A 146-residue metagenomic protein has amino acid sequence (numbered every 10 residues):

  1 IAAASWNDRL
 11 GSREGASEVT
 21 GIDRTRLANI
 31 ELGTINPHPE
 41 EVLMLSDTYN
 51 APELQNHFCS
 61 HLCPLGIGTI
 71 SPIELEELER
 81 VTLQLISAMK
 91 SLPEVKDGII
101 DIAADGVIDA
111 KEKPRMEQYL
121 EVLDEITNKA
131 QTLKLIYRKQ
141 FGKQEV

Functional and structural regions predicted by a protein language model:
I1-R9, V122: A short, Lys/Arg-rich alpha-helix, primarily the initiator
N7-N29: Short alpha-helical DNA-recognition segment
L32: Residue-level detection of the helix-turn-helix DNA-binding "recognition helix"
E40-F58: DNA major-groove recognition helix of helix-turn-helix/homeodomain DNA-binding modules
L43, L83-P93, E117-Q131: Generic structural signal for well-ordered, non-transmembrane alpha-helical segments in soluble/cytosolic regions
F58-S87, Q140, Q144-V146: Short, charged recognition helix plus adjacent turn of helix-turn-helix-like nucleic-acid-binding domains
I73-L78, K90-R115: Acidic, glycine-anchored loop motifs typical of Ca2+
D101-V146: C-terminal regulatory/oligomerization modules of transcriptional regulators
